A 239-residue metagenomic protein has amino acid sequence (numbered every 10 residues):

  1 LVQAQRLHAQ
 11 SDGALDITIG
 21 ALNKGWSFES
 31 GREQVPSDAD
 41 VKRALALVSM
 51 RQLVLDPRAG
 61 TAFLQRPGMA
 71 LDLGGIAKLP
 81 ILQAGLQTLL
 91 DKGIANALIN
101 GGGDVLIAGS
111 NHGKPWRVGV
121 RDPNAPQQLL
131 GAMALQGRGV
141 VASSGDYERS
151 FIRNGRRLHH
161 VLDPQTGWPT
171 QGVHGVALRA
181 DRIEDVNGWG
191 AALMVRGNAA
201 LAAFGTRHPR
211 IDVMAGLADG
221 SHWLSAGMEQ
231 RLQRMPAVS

Functional and structural regions predicted by a protein language model:
L1-S239: Mature catalytic core of soluble alpha/beta enzymes
